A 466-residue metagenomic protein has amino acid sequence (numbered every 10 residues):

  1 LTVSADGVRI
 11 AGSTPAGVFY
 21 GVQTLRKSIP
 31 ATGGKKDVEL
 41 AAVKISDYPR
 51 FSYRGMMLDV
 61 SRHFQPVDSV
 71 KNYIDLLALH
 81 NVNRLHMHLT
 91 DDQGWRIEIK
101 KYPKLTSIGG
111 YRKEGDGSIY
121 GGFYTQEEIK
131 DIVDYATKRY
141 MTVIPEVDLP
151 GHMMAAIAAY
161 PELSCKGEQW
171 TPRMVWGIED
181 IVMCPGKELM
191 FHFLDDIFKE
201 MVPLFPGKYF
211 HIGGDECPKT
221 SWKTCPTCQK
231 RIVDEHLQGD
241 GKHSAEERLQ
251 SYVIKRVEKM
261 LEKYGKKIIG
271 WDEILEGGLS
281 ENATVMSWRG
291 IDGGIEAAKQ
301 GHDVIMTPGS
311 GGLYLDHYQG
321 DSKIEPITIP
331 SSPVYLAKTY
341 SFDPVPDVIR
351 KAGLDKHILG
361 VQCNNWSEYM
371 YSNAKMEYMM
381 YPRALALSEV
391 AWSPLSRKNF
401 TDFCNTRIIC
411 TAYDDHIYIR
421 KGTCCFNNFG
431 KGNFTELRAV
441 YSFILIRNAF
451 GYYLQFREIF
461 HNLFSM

Functional and structural regions predicted by a protein language model:
L1-Y209, C225, R256, M260 (+2 more regions): Feature activates predominantly on carbohydrate-active enzymes
F64-P66, D92-E98, P150-A156, H211 (+5 more regions): Flexible loop/turn segments at secondary-structure boundaries
D180-E281, W288-I291, I295-E296: Active-site neighborhood of glycoside hydrolase catalytic domains
K267-A283, W288-F426: Flexible, acidic glycine-rich loops studded with aromatic residues
F429, F434, L445, L454 (+1 more regions): Short hydrophobic targeting helices and cationic amphipathic motifs that mediate membrane/organellar targeting
A439, G451-Y453: Intrinsic low-complexity, disordered N-terminal segments enriched in polar/charged/small residues
V440, I444-I446: Hydrophobic alpha-helical signal/anchor motif
